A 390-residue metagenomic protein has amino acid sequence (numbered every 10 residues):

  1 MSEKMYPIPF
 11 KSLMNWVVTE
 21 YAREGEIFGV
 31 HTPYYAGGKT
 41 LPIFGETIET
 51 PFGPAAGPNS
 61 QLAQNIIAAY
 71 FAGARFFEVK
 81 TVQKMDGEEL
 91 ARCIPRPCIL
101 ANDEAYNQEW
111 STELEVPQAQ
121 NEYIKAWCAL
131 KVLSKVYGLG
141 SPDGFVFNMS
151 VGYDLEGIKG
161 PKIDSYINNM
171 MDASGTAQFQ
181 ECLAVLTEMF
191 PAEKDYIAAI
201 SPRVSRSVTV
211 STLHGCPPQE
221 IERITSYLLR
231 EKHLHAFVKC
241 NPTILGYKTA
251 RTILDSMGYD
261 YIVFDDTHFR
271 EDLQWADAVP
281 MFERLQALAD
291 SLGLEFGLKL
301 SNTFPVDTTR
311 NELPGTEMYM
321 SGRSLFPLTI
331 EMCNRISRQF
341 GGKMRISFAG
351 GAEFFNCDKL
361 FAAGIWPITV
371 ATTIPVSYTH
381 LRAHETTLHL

Functional and structural regions predicted by a protein language model:
S2-A36, T40, A56-P58, L62-L294 (+1 more regions): Active-site entrance/lid segments in N-terminal catalytic domains of soluble metabolic enzymes
P51-F52, Q339-F348: Short beta-strand/loop segments at the ligand-binding rim of alpha/beta enzyme cores
A55, L213-P217, Q274, G322-L325 (+2 more regions): Glycine- and other small-residue-rich loops at beta-strand/loop junctions that grip anionic moieties
G73-F76, A362-P367: Glycine-enriched alpha-helix->loop->beta-strand junction motifs that scaffold or abut catalytic
M281-L285, R323-G342: Alpha-helix-loop-beta-strand connector modules within alpha/beta enzyme cores
T309-E331, S347-A349: Catalytic alpha/beta core domains of metabolic enzymes, predominantly
A352-G364: Catalytic cores of alpha/beta
T379-T386: Conserved small/polar residues in nucleotide/adenosyl-binding loops
